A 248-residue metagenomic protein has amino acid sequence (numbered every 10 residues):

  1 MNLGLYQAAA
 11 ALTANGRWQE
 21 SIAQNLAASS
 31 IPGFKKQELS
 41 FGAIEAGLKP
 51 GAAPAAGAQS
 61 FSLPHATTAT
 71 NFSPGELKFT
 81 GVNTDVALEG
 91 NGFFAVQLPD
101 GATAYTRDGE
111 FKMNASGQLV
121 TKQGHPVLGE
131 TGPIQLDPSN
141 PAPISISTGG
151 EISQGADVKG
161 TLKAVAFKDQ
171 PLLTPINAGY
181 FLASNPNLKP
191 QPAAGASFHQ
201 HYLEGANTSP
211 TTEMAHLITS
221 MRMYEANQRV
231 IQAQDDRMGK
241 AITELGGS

Functional and structural regions predicted by a protein language model:
M1-S248: Amphipathic alpha-helical polymerization modules
